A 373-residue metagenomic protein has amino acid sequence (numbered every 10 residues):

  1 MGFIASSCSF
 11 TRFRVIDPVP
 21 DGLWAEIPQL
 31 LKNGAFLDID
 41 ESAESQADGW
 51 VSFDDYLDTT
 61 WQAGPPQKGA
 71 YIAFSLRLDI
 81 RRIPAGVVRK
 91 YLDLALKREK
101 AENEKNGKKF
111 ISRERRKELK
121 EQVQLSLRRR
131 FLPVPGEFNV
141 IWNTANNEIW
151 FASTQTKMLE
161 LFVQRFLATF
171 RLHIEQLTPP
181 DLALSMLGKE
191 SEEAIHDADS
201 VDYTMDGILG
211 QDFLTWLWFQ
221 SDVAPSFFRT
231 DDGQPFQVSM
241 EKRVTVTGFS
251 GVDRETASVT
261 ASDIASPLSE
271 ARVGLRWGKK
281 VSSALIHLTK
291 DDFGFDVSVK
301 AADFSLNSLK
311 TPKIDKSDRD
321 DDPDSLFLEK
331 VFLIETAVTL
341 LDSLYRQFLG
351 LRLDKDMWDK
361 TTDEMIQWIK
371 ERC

Functional and structural regions predicted by a protein language model:
M1-C373: Intrinsically disordered, low-complexity, charge-rich terminal extensions of nucleic-acid-associated complexes
